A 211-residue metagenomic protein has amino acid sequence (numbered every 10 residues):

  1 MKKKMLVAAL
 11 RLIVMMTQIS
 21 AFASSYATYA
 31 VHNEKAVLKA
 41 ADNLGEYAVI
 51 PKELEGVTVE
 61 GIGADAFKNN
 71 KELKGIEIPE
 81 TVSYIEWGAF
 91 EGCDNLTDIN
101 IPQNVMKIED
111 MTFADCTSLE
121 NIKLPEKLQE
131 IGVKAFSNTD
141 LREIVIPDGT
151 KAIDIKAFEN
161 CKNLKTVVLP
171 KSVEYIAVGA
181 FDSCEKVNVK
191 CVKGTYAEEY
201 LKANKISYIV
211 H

Functional and structural regions predicted by a protein language model:
K2, Y175-V178: A generic local structural motif
K2-A23: Sec-dependent N-terminal signal peptides of Gram-positive bacterial secreted proteins and lipoproteins
V14, F136-T139, A180-D182: Alpha-helix C-terminal capping segments
F22-E34, N43-E60, K71-Y84, D94-K107 (+5 more regions): Structural signature of tandem-repeat unit edges
V37-K39: Conserved functional micro-motifs across diverse proteins
G63-A66, E86-A89, E109-T112, G132-A135 (+2 more regions): Consensus positions within tandem repeat domains that build extended binding/scaffold surfaces
A203-K205: Short, structured coil segments at secondary-structure junctions
